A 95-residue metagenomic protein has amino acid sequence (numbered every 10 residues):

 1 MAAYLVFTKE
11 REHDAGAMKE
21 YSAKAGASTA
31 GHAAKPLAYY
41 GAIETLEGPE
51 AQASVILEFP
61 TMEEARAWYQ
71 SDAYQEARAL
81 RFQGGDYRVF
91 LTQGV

Functional and structural regions predicted by a protein language model:
M1-A53, P60-R66, Q70, Q93-V95: Short S/T/G/P-rich N-terminal loop/turn motif that feeds into the first structured element of a domain
M62-F90: C-terminal structural segments of small proteins and small subunits
